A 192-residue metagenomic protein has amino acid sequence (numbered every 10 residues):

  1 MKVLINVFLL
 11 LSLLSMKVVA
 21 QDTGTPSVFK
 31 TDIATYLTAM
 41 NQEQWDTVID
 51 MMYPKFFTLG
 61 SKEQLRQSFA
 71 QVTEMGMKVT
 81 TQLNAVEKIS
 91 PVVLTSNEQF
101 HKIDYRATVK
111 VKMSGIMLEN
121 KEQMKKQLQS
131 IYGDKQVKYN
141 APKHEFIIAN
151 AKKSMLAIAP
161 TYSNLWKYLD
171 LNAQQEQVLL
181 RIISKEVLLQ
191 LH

Functional and structural regions predicted by a protein language model:
M1-G24: Bacterial Sec-dependent N-terminal signal peptides
L9, L37, P54: Generic anion/oxyanion-binding catalytic loop in active/binding sites
V18-T38: Short, low-complexity N-terminal intrinsically disordered segments enriched in polar/charged residues
D22, K30-T31, Q64-Q71, N120-M124 (+1 more regions): Generic detector of short, locally flexible boundary/turn motifs and exposed helical patches
K30, D46-F100, M113: Short solvent-exposed beta->alpha transition segments
A34-I49: Short acidic-aromatic low-complexity motifs
T38-Q42, A70-K78, G133, L188 (+1 more regions): Generic surface-pattern signal
V93-H192: Exposed beta-sheet edge and beta->alpha loop/turn motif
